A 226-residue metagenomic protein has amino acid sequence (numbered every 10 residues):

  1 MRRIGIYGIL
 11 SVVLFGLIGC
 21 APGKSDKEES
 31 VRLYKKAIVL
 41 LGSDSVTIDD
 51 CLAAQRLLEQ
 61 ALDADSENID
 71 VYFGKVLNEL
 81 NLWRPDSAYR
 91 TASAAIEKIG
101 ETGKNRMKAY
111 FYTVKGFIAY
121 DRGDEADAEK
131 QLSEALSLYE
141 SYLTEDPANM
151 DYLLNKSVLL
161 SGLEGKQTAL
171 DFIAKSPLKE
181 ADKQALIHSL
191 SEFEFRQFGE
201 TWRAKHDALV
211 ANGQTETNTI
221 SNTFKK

Functional and structural regions predicted by a protein language model:
E28-Q60, A64: Alpha-helical segment of the N-proximal tetratricopeptide repeat
V71, K104-N105, E145, Y152 (+1 more regions): TPR alpha-solenoid repeat register
E97, K130-L138, L154-Q184, V210-Q214: TPR/TPR-like (Sel1-like) alpha-helical repeat modules
T168-K226: Terminal, low-structured helical/coil segments at or just beyond the last alpha-helical repeat
